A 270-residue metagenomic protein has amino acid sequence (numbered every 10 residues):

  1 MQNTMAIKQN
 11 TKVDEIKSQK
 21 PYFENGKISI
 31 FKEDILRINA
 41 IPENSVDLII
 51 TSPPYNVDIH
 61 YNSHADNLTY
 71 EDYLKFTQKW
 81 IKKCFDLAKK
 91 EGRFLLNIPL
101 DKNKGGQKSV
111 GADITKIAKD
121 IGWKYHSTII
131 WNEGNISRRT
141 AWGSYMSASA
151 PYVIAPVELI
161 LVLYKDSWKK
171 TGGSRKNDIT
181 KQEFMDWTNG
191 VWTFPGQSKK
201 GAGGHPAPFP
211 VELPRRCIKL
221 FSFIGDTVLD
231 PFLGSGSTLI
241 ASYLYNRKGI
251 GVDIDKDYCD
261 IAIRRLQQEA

Functional and structural regions predicted by a protein language model:
M1-I261: Core catalytic lobe of class I
C259, I263-A270: C-terminal helical cap(s) of enzyme catalytic domains, especially alpha/beta-barrels
